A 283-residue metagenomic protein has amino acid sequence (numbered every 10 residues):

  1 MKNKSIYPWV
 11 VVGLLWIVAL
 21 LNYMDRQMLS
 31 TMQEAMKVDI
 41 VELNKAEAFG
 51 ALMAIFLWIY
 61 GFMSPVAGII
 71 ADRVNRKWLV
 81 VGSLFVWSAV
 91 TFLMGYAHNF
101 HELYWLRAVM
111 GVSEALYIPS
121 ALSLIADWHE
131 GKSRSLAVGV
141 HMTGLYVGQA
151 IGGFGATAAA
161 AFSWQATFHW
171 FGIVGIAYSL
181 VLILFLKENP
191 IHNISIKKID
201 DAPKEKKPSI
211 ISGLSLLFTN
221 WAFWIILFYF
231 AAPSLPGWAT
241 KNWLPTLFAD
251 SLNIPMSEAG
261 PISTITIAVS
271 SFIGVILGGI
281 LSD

Functional and structural regions predicted by a protein language model:
M1-K4, P190-I226: Juxtamembrane intracellular "pre-TM" segments in multi-pass secondary transporters
V10-E42, T240-P245: Extracytoplasmic
Q27, L57-P65, Q149-A150, I267-I276: Residue-level signature of mid-helix packing/kink "hotspots" within the transmembrane helices of 12-pass Major
L29-S30, F218-V275: Extracytoplasmic gate region of multi-pass secondary transporters
M32-F62: Extracellular/periplasmic helix-loop-helix junction of adjacent transmembrane segments in MFS-like secondary
F62-H98: Conserved MFS/SLC helix-loop-helix module at the cytosolic interface between two early adjacent transmembrane helices
L106-G144: Cytoplasmic helix-loop-helix junction between adjacent transmembrane helices in 12-TM secondary transporters
H141, L145-P190: Helix-loop-helix hairpin linking two adjacent transmembrane segments in secondary transporters
